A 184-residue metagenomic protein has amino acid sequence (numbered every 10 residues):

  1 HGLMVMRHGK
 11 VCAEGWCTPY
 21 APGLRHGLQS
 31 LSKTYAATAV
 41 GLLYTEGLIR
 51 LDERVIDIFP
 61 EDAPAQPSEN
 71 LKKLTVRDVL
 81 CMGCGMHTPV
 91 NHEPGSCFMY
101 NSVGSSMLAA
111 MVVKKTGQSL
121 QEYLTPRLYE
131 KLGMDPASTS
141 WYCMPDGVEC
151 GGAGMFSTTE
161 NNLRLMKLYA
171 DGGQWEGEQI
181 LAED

Functional and structural regions predicted by a protein language model:
H1-Y20: A short, well-structured edge-of-sheet supersecondary motif
R7-A13, P89-S96, L108-V112: Short, contiguous, well-ordered secondary-structure segments
R7-H8, G15, M82-C84, V103: Active-site-proximal beta-strand/loop segments in catalytic clefts of secreted hydrolases
G9, H26-D52, L108-V112, N162-L168: Active-site SXXK
G15-L24, T88-E93, P145-G147: Glycine/charged-rich beta-loop-alpha catalytic/anionic-binding loops adjacent to active sites
G27, L31, T45-H87, T116-G152 (+1 more regions): Active-site helix/loop module of the DD-peptidase/beta-lactamase fold, centered on the serine-lysine SxxK catalytic
N91-F98, S138-D184: Penicillin-binding protein/beta-lactamase superfamily catalytic region
E93, V103-S105, T125: Acidic/His-rich structured neighborhood in mature extracellular/periplasmic domains
